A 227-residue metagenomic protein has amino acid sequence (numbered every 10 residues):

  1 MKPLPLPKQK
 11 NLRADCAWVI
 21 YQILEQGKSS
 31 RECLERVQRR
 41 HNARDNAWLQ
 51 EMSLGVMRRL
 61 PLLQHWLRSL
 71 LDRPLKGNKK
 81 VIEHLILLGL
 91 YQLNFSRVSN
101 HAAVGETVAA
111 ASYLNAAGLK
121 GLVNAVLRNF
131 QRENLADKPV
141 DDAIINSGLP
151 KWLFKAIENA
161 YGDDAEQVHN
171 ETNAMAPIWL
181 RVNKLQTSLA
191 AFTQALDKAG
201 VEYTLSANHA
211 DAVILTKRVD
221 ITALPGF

Functional and structural regions predicted by a protein language model:
M1-F227: Class I Rossmann-like S-adenosyl-L-methionine
